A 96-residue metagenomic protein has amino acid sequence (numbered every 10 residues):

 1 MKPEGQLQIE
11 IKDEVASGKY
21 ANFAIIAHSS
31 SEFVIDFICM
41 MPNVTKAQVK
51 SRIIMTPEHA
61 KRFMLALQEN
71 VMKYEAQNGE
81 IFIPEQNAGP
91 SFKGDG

Functional and structural regions predicted by a protein language model:
M1-G96: Positively charged, low-complexity terminal tracts and the immediately adjacent first secondary-structure elements
